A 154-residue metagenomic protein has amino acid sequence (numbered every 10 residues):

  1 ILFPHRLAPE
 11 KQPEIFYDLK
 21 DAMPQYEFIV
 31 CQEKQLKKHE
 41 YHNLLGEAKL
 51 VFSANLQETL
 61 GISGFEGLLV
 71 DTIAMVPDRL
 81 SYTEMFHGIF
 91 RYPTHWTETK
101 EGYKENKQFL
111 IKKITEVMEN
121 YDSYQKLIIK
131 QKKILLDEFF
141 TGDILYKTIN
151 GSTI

Functional and structural regions predicted by a protein language model:
I1-K11, Y17-K20: Conserved donor-binding/catalytic core segment of Leloir-type glycosyltransferases
P13-H42: A conserved nucleotide-sugar
H42-A48: Short alpha-helical donor nucleotide-sugar binding micro-motif in glycosyltransferases
K49, D71, D78: A short alpha->beta transition loop at the rim of the catalytic pocket in nucleotide-sugar-dependent
N55-L56: Aromatic "clamp/platform" in nucleotide-sugar-dependent glycosyltransferases that forms part of the donor/acceptor
G61-G64, F86: Short glycine/serine-rich donor-binding loops of glycosyltransferases
I73-V76, T83: Short hydrophobic beta-strand element within catalytic cores of glycosyltransferases and related nucleotide-activated
E98-S152: A charged, aromatic-enriched C-terminal amphipathic alpha-helix characteristic of glycosyltransferases across folds
